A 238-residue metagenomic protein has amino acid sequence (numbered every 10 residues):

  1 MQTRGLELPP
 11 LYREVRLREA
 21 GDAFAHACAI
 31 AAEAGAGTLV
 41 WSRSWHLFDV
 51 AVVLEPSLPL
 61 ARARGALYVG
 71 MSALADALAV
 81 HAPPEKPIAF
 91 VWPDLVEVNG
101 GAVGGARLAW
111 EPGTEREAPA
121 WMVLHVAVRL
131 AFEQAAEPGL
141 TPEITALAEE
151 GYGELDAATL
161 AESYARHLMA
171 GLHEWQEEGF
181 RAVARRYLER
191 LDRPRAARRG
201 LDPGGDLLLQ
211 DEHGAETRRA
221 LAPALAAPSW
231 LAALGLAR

Functional and structural regions predicted by a protein language model:
M1-P83, A102, D202-G204, L225-R238: N-terminal lobe of the biotin/lipoate ligase/transferase fold
V50-V52, D94, L124-V128: A structural signal for short, well-ordered beta-strand segments
V52-G65, E143-A157: Short histidine-centered catalytic/ligand-binding loop motif
A63, L67-Y68, A75, A89-W92 (+1 more regions): Hydrophobic alpha-helical segments that drive targeting, anchoring, or assembly
P83-A118, A127: Acidic (Asp/Glu) carboxylate-rich active-site/surface patches
R116-E150: Short, acidic (Asp/Glu-rich) active-site segment that either coordinates a divalent metal cofactor
Y152-G204: Conserved, helical-rich catalytic subdomain that frames metal- and/or nucleotide-binding sites in enzyme alpha/beta
R185-A237: Terminal RNA-binding accessory module
